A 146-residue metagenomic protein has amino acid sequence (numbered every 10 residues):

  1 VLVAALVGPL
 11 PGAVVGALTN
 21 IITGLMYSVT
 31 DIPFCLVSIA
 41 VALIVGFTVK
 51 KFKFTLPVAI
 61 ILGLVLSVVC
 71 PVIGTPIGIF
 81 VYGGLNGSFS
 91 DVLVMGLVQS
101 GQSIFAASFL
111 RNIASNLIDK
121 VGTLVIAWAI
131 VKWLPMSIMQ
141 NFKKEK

Functional and structural regions predicted by a protein language model:
V1-G12, I44-V49: Generic transmembrane alpha-helix motif of multi-pass integral membrane proteins
V1-L2, G16, N20, A127-A129: Re-entrant/interfacial helical elements at transmembrane boundaries that shape and gate the permeation pathway
G8-L10, T23, Y27, S88-V92: Generic detector of short, locally flexible boundary/turn motifs and exposed helical patches
P9-G16, P57-I61: Membrane-interface alpha-helices at helix entry/exit sites of multi-pass transporters
A17-T55: Interfacial aromatic-anchored transmembrane helix boundaries in multi-pass membrane proteins
V29-P33, F54-K146: Membrane-embedded alpha-helical hairpins and interfacial helices in multi-pass inner-membrane proteins
